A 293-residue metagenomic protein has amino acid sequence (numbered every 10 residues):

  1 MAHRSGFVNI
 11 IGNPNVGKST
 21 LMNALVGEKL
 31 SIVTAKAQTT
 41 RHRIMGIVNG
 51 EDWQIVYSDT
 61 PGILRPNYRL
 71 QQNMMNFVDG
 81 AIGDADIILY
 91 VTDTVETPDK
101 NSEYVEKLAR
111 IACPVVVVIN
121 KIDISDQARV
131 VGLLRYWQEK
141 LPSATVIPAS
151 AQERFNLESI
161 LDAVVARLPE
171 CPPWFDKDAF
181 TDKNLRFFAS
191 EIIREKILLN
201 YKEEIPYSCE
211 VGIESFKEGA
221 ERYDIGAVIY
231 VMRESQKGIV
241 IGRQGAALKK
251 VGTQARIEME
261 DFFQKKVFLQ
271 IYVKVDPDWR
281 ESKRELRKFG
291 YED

Functional and structural regions predicted by a protein language model:
M1-N76, G80-G83: Conserved G1/Walker A P-loop phosphate-binding module
G17, N156, A247: Conserved glycine(s) of the Walker
E28, I47-E51, A81, A85-I88 (+8 more regions): Conserved, well-folded catalytic cores of nucleic-acid-processing and energy-transducing macromolecular machines
T40, I63-R65, T97-P98, S125-D126 (+1 more regions): Catalytic P-loop NTPase motifs of RecA-like helicase/translocase cores
D52, N76-A144, K217-A220: Conserved C-terminal guanine-recognition region of P-loop GTPase G domains, centered on the G4
D59, N120, S150: Active-site glycine-centered loops adjacent to acidic/histidine catalytic or metal-binding residues that shape
P114, D123-T181: Canonical P-loop GTPase G-domain recognition
L185-D293: P-loop NTP-binding site
